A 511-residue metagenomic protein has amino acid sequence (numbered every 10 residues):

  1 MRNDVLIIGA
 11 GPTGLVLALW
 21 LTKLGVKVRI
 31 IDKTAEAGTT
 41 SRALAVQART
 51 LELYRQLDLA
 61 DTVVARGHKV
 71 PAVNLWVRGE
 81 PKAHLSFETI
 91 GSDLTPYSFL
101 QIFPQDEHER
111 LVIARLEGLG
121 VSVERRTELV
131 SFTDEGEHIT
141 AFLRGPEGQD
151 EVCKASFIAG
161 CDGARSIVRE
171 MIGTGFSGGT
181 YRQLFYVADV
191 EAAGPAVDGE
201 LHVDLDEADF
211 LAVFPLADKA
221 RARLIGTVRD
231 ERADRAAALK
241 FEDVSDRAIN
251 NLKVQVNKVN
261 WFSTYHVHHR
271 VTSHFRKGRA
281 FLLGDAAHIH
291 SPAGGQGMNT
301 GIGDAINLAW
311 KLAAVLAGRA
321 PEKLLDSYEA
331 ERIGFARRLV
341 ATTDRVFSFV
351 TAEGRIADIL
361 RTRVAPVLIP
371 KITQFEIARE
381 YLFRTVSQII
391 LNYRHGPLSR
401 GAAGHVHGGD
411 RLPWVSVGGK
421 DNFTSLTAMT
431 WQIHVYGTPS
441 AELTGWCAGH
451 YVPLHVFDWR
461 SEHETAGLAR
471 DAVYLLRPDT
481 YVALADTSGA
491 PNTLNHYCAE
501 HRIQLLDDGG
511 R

Functional and structural regions predicted by a protein language model:
M1-D4, I8, L24, K33 (+9 more regions): Helical substrate-recognition/capping region of FAD-dependent monooxygenase/halogenase enzymes
M1-R361, A365-I369, H455: Core Rossmann-like FAD-binding/catalytic domain of the broad FAD-dependent monooxygenase superfamily
